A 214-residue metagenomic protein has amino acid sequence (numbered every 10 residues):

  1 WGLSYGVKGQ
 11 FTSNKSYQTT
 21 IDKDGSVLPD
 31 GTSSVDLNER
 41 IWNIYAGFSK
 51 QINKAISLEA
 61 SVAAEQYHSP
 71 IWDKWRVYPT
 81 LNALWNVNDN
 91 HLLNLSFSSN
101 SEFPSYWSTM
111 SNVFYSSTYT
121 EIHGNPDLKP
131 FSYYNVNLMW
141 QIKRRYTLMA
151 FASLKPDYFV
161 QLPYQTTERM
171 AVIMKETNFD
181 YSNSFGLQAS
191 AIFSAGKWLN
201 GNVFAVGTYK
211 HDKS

Functional and structural regions predicted by a protein language model:
W1-P79, W85-N86, N90, L148-M149 (+1 more regions): Face-selective signature of the C-terminal outer-membrane beta-barrel domain
K15-D24, S69-Y78, Y106-F114, Y119-E121 (+4 more regions): Outer-membrane beta-barrel translocator domains and adjoining extracellular loop/strand segments of Gram-negative
K23, L58, P156, A171-V172: Hydrophobic transmembrane signal anchors and adjacent membrane-proximal interface regions, especially in viral
G25-S34, E65-P70, Y119-P126, Y133 (+2 more regions): Extracellular loop and loop/strand-boundary signature of outer-membrane beta-barrel proteins
L37, S101-A150, L154-P156, I173-G186 (+1 more regions): Outer-membrane beta-barrel signature, preferentially recognizing the C-terminal barrel domain of Gram-negative
S98: Short loop/turn motifs enriched for small/polar and acidic residues
